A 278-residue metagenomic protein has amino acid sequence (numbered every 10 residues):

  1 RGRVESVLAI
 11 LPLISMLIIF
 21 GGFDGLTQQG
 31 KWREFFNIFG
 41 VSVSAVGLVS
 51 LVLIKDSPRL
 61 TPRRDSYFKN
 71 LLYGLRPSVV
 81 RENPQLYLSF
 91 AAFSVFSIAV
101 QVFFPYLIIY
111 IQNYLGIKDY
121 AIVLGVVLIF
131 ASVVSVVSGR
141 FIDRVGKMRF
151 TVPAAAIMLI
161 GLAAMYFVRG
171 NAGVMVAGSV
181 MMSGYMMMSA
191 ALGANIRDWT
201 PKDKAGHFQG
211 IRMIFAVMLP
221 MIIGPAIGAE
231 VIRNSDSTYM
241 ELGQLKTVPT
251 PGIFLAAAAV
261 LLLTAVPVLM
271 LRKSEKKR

Functional and structural regions predicted by a protein language model:
G2-F23, F215-P225: Glycine-rich segments within core transmembrane alpha-helices of 12-TM secondary carriers
G25-V41, I232-V260: A membrane-interface helix-boundary motif in multi-pass transporters
A45-I54, T250-R278: Multi-pass alpha-helical transporter architecture, strongest for 12-TM Major Facilitator/SLC carriers used
D56-A91: Juxtamembrane intracellular "pre-TM" segments in multi-pass secondary transporters
P105-Y120: Short amphipathic helix-loop junctions that connect adjacent transmembrane helices in Major Facilitator Superfamily/SLC
D143-A155: Cytoplasmic membrane-interface "Motif A"-like loop-to-helix N-cap segments of 12-TM Major Facilitator Superfamily
A156-G170: C-terminal ends and interior cores of transmembrane alpha-helices in multi-pass membrane transporters/permeases
M187-P201: Intracellular juxtamembrane helix-capping segments at the cytosolic ends of symmetry-related transmembrane helices
